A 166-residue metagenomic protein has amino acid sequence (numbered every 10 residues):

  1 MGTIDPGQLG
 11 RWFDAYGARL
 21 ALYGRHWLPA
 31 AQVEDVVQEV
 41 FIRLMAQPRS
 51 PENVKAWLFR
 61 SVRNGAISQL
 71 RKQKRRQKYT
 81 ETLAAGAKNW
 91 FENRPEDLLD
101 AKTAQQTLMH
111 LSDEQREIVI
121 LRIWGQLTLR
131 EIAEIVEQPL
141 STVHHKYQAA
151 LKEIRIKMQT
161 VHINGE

Functional and structural regions predicted by a protein language model:
M1-L22, H26, R49, R116: A short, charge-rich alpha-helical start-of-domain segment used by transcription regulators
G2-T3, E39-K55, K72-K74: Sigma70-family region 2
G7, Q73, A84-M109: Acidic, proline/glycine-rich intrinsically disordered inter-domain spacer in sigma factors
G17, A21, F41, S112 (+2 more regions): C-terminal flanking helix
L20, G24, L58, V62-L70: Hydrophobic-face residues of short alpha-helical interaction/recognition segments
A46, R63-E81, D97: Arg/Lys-rich amphipathic alpha helix in sigma70-family domain 2
N53, R63, V136-T160: DNA-recognition helix of helix-turn-helix
I118-R122: A short pre-motif secondary-structure segment
